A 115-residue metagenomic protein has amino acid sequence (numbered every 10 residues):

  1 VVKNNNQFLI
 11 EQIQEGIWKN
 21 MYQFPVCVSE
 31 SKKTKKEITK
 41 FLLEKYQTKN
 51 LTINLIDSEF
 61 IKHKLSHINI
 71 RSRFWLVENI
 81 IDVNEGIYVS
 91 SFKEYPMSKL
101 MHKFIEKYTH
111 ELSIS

Functional and structural regions predicted by a protein language model:
V1-S115: Intrinsically disordered, low-complexity, charged terminal extensions of DNA damage-control enzymes
